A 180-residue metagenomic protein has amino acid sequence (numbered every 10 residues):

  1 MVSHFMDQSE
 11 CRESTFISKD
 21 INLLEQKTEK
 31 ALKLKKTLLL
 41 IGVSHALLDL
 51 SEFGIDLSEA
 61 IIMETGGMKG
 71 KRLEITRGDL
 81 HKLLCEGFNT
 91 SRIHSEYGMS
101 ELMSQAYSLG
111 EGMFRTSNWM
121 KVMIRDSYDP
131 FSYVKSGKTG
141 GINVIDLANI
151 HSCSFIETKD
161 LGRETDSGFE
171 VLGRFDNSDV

Functional and structural regions predicted by a protein language model:
M1: Short, solvent-exposed amphipathic alpha-helices that sit in or adjacent to ligand/effector-binding or catalytic
H4-V180: Active-site glycine/GP-rich loop and adjacent strand/helix microenvironment that borders small-molecule binding pockets
